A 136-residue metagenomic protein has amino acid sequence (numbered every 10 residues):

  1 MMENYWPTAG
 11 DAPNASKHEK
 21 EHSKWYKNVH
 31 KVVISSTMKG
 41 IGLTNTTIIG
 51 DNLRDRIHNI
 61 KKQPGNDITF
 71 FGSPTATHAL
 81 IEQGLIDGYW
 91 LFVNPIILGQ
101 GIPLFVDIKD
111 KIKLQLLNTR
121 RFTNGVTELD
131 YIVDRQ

Functional and structural regions predicted by a protein language model:
M1-L85, P95-Q136: Portal/gating segments that form or line small-molecule/metal binding sites
G88: Short, conserved catalytic or interaction motifs in soluble domains
